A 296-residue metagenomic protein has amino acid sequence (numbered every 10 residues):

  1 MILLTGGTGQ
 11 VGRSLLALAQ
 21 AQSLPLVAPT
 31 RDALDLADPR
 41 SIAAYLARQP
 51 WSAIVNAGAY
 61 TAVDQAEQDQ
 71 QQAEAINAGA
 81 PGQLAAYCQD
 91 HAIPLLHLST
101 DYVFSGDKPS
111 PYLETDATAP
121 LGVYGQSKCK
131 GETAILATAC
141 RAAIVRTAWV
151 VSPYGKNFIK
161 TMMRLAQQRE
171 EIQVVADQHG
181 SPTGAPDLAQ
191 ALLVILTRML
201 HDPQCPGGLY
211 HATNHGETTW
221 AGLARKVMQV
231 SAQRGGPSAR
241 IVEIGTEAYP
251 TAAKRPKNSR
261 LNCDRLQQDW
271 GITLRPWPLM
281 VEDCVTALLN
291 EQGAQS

Functional and structural regions predicted by a protein language model:
M1-A21: N-terminal Rossmann NAD(P)H-binding glycine-rich loop of SDR-like oxidoreductase domains
Q20-A44: Adenosine-cofactor binding site in Rossmann-like domains, unifying the SAM/SAH pocket of S-adenosylmethionine-dependent
P39-I76: NAD(P)H-binding glycine-rich loop region in Rossmannoid oxidoreductase-like domains and their noncatalytic homologs
Y60-V63, Q68, D101-L121: Active-site "gating" loop of Rossmann-like NAD(P)-dependent oxidoreductase/epimerase domains
Q68-L96: NAD(P)-cofactor binding segment of oxidoreductase domains
T133-G180, P186-V194: NAD(P)-dependent short-chain dehydrogenase/reductase
A191, R198-P250: Mid/C-terminal beta-alpha module of Rossmann-like enzyme folds, strongest in SDR-family dehydrogenases/epimerases
R275-S296: Amphipathic terminal alpha-helices
